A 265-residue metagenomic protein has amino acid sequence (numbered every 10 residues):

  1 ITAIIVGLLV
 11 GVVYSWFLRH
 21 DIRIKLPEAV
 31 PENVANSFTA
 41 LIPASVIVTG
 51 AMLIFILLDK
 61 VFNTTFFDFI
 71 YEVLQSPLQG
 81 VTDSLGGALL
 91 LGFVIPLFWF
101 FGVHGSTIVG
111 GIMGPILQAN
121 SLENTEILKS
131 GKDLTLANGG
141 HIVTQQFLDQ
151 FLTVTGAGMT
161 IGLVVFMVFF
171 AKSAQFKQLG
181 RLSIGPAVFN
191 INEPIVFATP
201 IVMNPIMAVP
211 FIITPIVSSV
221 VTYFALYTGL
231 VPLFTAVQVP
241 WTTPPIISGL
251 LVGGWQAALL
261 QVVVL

Functional and structural regions predicted by a protein language model:
I1-H104, Q238-L265: Signature of multi-pass transmembrane helix bundles
T2-L8, F151-G162: Alpha-helical transmembrane segments
G7-S15, Q75, P186-A187, F211-T214 (+1 more regions): Alpha-helical transmembrane segments and their membrane-interface exit regions
R19-I24, F170-K177, P200-I206: Juxtamembrane helix-boundary/capping and inter-helix hinge elements in multi-pass membrane proteins
R23-S37, V73-P77, Q118-N138, F176-V196: Juxtamembrane inter-helical linkers in multi-pass membrane proteins
M52-G156, V165-K172: Helix-loop-helix hairpins and the membrane-proximal interhelical loops of multi-pass alpha-helical transport proteins
V61, I161, S173-S183: Membrane-proximal intracellular helices of multi-pass ion channels
T125-H141, G162-V164, L182-P186, N192-L265: Transmembrane alpha-helical segments and their short flanking loops that form helix-hairpins/helix-helix interfaces
